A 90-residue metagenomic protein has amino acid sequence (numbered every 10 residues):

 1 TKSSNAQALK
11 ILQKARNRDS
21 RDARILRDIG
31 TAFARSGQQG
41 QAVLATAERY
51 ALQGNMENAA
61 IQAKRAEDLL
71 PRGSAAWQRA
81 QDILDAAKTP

Functional and structural regions predicted by a protein language model:
N5, Q39-G40, M56: TPR-repeat structural position
I29, T46, R65-A66, L84: Structural register within alpha-helical repeat arrays
